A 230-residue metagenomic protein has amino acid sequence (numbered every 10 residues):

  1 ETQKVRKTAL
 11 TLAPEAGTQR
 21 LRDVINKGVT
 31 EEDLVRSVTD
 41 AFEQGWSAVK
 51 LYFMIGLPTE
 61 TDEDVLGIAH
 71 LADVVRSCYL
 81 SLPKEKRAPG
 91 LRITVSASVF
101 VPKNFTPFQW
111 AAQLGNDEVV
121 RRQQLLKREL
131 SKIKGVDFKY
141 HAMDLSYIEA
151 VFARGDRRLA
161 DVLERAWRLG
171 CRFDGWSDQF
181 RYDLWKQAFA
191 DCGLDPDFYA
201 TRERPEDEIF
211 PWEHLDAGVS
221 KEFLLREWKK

Functional and structural regions predicted by a protein language model:
E1, A9-A13, A48-Y52, T94-A97 (+3 more regions): Structured core elements
E1-R87, T106-V120: Conserved non-cysteine loop/helix-boundary elements of the Radical SAM core domain that shape
K7-A9, W46-M54, G90-T94, I133-G135 (+2 more regions): Active-site lining segments that contact anionic ligands and/or coordinate catalytic metals
Q19-I25, M54-E63, L82-D117, K134-A160 (+2 more regions): Flexible glycine/acidic-rich beta-alpha junction loops that bind and position SAM and/or redox cofactors in anaerobic
D40-S47, T94-F100, L194-R202: Short, compositionally biased low-complexity segments
V74-C78, E129, E227: Change "in soluble alpha/beta enzymes" to "in soluble alpha/beta proteins
R121-S131: Two-metal-ion acidic nuclease core segments, chiefly of the RNase H-like superfamily
K132-K230: Radical SAM enzyme core and accessory elements
